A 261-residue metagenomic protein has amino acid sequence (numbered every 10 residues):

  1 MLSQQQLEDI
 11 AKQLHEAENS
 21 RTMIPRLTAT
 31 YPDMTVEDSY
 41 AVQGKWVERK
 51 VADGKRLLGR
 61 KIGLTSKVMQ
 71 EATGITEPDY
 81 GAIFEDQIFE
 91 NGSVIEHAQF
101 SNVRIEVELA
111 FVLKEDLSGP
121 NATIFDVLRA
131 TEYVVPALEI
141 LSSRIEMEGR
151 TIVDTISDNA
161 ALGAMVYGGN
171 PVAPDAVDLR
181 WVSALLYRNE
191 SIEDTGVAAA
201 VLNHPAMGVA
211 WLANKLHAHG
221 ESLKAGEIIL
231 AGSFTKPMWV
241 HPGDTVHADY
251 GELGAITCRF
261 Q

Functional and structural regions predicted by a protein language model:
L2-H204, T245, A255-Q261: Catalytic-core "active-site belt" of small-molecule-metabolizing enzymes, emphasizing His/Asp/Glu-rich regions
A17, H219-S222, L253: Hydrophobic alpha-helical segments
L117, F234-M238, E252-A255: Short, charged beta-turn/beta-strand-edge "cap" motif at the junction between a beta-strand and an adjacent loop
V134-L138, A231-V240: Short, mixed-charge aromatic SLiMs
V209-P237: A conserved acidic, glycine/proline-rich C-terminal tail/linker
V240-E252: A short alpha/beta connector and helix-capping loop motif
